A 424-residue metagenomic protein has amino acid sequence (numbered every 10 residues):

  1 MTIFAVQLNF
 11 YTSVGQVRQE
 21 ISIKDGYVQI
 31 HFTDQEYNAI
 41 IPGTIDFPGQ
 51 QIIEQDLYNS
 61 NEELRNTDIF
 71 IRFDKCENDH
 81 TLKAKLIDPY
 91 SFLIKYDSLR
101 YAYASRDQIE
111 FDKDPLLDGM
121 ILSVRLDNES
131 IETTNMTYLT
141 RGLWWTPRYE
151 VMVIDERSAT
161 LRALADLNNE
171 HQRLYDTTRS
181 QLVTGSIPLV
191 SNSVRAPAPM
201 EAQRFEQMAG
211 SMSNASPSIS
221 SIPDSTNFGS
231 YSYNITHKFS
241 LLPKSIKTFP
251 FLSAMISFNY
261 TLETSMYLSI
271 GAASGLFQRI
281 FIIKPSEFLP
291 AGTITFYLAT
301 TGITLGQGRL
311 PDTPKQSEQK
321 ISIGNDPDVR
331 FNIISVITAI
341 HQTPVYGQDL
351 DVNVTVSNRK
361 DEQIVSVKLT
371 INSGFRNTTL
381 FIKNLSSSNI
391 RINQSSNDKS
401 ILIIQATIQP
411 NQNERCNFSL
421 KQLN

Functional and structural regions predicted by a protein language model:
M1-N424: Long, intrinsically disordered, low-complexity accessory segments associated with secretion and vesicular trafficking
